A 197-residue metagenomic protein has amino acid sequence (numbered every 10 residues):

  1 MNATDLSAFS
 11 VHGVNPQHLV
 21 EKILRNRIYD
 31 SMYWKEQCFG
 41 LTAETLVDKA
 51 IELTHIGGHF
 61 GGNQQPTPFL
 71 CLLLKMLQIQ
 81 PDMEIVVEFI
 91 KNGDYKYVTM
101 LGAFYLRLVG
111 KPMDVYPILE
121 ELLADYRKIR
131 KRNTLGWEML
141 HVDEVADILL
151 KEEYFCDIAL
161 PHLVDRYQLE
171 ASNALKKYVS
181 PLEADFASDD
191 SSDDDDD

Functional and structural regions predicted by a protein language model:
M1-G93, R130-N133, L140-V164: Extended alpha-helical interaction segments
F69, V98-T99, Y116: Residue-level detector of extended alpha-helical repeat arrays and alpha-solenoid scaffolds
M83-E88, D114-E121: Amphipathic alpha-helical scaffolding segments comprising HEAT/armadillo-like alpha-solenoid repeats
Y95-G110: Elongated alpha-helical scaffolds
M100-L101, K128-K131, E170-Y178: Eukaryote-specific, cytoplasm-facing alpha-helical/coiled-coil scaffolding segments in long proteins
Y105, L122-L123: Alpha-helical bundle protein-protein interaction modules that mediate dimerization/oligomerization and scaffolding
L119, N133-G136: Eukaryotic proline-rich, low-complexity intrinsically disordered regions that serve as modular docking/scaffold
G136-D197: C-terminal regulatory/linker segments that are acidic, Ser/Thr- and Pro-rich and often disordered or coiled-coil
